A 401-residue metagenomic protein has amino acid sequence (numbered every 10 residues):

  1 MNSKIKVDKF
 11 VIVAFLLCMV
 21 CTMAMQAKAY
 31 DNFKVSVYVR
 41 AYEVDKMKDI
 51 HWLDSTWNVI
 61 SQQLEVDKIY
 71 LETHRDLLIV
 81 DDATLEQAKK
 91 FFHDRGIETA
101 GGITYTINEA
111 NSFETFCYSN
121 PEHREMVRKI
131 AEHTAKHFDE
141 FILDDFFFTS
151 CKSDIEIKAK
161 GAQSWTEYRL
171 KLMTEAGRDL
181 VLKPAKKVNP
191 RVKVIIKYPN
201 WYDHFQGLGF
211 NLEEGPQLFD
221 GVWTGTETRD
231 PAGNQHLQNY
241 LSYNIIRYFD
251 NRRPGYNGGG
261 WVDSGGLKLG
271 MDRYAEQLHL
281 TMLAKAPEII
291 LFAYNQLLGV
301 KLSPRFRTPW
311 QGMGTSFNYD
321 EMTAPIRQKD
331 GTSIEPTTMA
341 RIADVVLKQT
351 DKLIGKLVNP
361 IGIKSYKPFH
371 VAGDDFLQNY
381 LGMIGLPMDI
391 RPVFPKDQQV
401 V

Functional and structural regions predicted by a protein language model:
N2-V13: Bacterial N-terminal signal peptides that target proteins for export
V11-T22: Bacterial N-terminal signal peptides
C21-D31: Bacterial Sec-dependent signal peptides at the C-terminal "C-region" and cleavage site
Y30-D54, L85-H93, E98-D139, D145 (+3 more regions): Active-site-adjacent "subsite" loops/lids of carbohydrate-active enzymes
D31, E86-A100, G177-V192, I246-N257: Surface-exposed amphipathic alpha-helices with a cationic face
Y38, D67, N111-T115, D139 (+5 more regions): Hydrophobic targeting/anchoring helices
D45-Q63, N120-T134, H204-G215, G270-T281: Short, acidic/polar
I50-N58, L377-Q399: A short, well-structured beta->alpha microelement
